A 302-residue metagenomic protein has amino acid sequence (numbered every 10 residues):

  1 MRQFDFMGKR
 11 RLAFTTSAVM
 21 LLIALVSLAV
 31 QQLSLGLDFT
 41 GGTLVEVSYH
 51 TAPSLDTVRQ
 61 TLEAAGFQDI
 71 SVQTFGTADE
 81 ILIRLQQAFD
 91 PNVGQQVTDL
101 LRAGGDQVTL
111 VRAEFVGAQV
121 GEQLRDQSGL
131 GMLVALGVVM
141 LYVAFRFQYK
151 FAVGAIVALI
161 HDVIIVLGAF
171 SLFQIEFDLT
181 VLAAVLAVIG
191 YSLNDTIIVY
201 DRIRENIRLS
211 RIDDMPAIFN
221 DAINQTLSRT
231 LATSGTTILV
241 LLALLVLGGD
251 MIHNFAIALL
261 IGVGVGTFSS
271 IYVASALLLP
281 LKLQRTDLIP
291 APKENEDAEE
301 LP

Functional and structural regions predicted by a protein language model:
M1-P302: A structural signal for conserved, well-ordered secondary-structure elements that form binding/interaction cores
